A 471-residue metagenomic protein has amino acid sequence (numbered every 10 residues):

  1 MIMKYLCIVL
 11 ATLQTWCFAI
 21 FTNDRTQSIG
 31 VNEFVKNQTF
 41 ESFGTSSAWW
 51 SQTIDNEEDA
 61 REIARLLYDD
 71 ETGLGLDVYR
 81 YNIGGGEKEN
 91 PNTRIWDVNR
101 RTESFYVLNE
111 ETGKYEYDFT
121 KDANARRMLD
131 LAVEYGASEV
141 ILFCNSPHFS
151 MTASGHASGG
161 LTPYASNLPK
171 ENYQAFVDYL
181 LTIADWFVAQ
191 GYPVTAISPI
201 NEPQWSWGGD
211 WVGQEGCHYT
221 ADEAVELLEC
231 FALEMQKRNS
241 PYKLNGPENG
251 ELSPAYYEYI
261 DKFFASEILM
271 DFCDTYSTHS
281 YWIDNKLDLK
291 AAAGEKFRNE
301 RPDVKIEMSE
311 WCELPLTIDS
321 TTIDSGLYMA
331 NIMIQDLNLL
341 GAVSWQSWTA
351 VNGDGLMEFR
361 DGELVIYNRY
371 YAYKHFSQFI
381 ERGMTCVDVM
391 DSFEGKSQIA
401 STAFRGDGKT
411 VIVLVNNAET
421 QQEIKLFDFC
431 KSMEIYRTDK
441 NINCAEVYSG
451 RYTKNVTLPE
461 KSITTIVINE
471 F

Functional and structural regions predicted by a protein language model:
L13-T26: Bacterial Sec-dependent signal peptides at the C-terminal "C-region" and cleavage site
T26-T195, P199, E215-Y219, V225 (+2 more regions): N-terminal catalytic cores of secreted or lumenal carbohydrate-active enzymes
E41-S47, L76-I83, E87, E139-F143 (+7 more regions): Structural recognition of the beta-strand scaffold that forms the well-ordered cores of secreted hydrolase catalytic
A175-P193, P203-W311: Active-site neighborhood of glycoside hydrolase catalytic domains
K305-Q378, V387-F393: Aromatic/acidic polysaccharide-binding cleft in carbohydrate-active enzymes
F393-K431, K461: Carbohydrate-binding surface patches
D428-N443: Solvent-exposed beta-hairpin/edge-strand motifs
Y448-F471: C-terminal beta-strand-rich structural cap/linker in extracellular carbohydrate-active enzymes
